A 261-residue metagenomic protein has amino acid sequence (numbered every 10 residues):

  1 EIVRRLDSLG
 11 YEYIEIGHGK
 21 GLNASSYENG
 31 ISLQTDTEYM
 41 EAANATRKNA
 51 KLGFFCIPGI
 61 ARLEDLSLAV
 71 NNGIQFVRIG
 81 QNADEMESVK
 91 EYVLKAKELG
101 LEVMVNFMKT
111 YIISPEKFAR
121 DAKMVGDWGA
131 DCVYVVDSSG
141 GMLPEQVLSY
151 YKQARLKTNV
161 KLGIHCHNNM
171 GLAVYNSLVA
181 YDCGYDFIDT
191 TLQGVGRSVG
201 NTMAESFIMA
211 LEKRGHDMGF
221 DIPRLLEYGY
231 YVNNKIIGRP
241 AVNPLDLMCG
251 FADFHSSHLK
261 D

Functional and structural regions predicted by a protein language model:
E1-D261: Catalytic cores and adjacent flexible loops of soluble metabolic enzymes that perform enolate/carbanion chemistry on
